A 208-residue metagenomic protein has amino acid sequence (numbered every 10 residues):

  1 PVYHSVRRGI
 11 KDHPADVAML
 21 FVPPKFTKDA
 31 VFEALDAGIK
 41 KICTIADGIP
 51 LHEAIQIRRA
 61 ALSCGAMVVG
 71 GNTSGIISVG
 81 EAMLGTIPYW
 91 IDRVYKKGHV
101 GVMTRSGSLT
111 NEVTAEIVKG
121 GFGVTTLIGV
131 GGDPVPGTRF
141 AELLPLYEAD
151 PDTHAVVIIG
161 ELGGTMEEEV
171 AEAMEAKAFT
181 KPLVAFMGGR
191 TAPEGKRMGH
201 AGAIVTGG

Functional and structural regions predicted by a protein language model:
P1-G208: Catalytic-core regions of core metabolic enzymes, especially those transforming organic acids/acyl-group intermediates
